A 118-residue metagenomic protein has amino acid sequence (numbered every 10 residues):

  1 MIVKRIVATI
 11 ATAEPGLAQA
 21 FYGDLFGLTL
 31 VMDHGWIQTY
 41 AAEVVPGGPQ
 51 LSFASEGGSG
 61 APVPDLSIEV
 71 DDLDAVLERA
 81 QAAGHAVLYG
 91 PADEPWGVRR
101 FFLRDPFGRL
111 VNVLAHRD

Functional and structural regions predicted by a protein language model:
M1-Q19, P46-G48, P64-I68, A115-D118: N-terminal beta-strand motif that seeds the catalytic metal site of vicinal oxygen chelate
E14-P15, L66-L110: Vicinal oxygen chelate
G27-D33, A86-G90: Short secondary-structure junctions
T29-P62, L110-A115: Conserved short beta-strand elements that form part of the metal-binding/catalytic scaffold of enzyme active sites
